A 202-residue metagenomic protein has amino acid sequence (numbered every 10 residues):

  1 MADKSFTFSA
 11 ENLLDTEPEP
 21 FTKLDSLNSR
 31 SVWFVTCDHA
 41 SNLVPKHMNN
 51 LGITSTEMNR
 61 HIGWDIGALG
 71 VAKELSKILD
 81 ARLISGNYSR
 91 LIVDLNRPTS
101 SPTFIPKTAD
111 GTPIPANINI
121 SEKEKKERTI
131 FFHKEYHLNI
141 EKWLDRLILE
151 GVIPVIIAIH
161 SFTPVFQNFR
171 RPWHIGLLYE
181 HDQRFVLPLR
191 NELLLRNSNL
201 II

Functional and structural regions predicted by a protein language model:
A2-I156, S161-I202: N-terminal catalytic or cofactor-binding beta/alpha core of small enzyme domains
